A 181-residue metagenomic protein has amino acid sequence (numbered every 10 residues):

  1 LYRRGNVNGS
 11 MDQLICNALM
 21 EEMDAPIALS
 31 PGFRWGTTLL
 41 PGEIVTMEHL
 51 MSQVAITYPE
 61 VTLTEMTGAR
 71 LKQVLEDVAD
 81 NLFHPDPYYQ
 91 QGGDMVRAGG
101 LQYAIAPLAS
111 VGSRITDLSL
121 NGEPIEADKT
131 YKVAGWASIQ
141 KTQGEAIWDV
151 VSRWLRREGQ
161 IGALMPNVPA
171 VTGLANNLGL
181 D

Functional and structural regions predicted by a protein language model:
L1-N8: Glycine-rich phosphate/diphosphate-binding loops and the adjacent beta-loop-alpha structural elements that coordinate
G9, Q13-D181: Feature captures C-terminal
